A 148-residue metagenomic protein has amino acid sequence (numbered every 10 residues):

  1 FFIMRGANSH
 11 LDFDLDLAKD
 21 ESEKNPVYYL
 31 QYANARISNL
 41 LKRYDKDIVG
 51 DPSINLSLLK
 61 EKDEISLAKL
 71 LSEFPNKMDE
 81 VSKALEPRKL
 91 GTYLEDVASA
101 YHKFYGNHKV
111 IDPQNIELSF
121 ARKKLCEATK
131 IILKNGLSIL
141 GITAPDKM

Functional and structural regions predicted by a protein language model:
F1-M148: Non-catalytic interaction-recognition regions
